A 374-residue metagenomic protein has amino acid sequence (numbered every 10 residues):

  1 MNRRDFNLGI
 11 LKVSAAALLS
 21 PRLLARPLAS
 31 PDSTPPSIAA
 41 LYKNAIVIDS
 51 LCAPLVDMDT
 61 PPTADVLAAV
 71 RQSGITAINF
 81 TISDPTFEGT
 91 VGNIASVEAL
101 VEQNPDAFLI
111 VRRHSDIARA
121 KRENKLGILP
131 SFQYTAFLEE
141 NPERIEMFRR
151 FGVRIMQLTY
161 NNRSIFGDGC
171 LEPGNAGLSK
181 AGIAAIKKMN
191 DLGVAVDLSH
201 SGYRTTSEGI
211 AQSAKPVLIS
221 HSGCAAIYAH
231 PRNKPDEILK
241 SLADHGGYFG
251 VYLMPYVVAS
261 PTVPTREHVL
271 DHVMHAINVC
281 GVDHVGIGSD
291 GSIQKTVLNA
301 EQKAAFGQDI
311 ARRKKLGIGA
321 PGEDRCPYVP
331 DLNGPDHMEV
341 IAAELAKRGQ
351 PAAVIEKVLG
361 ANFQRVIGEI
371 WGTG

Functional and structural regions predicted by a protein language model:
N2-P173, A229-L239, A243-H245, G250-G374: N-terminal hydrophobic targeting/anchoring segments and the immediately downstream early-domain regions of hydrolases
G167-P261: Active-site core of metal-dependent hydrolases
